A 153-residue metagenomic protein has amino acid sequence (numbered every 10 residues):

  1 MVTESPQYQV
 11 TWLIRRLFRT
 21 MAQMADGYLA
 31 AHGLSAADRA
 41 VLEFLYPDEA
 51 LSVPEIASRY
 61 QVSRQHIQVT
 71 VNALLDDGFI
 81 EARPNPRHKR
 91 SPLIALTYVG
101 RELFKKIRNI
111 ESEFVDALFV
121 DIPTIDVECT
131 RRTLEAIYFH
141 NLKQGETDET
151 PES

Functional and structural regions predicted by a protein language model:
M1-H32: N-terminal leader segment of winged-helix/HTH proteins
M1-T3, T124-S153: C-terminal regulatory/oligomerization modules of transcriptional regulators
R15-F18, E43-P47, R108: Short, locally clustered residues in the helix-turn-helix/winged-helix DNA-binding domain
F18, F104, Y138-L142: A structural signal for well-ordered alpha-helices, especially hydrophobic packing surfaces of coiled-coils
A22, N72-R132: Charged, amphipathic alpha-helical coiled-coil/dimerization segments
Q23-H66: N-terminal helix-turn-helix DNA-binding core of bacterial DNA-binding proteins
E43, V69, R132: DNA-binding alpha-helical recognition surfaces that contact promoter or target DNA
